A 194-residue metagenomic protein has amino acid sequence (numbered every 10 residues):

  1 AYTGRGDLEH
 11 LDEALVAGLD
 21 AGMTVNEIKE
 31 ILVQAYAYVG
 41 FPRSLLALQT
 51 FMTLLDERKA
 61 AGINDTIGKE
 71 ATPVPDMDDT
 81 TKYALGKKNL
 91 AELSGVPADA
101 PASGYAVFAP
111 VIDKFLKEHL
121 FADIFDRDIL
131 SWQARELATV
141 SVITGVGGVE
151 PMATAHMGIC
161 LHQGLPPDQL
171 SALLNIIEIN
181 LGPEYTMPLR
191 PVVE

Functional and structural regions predicted by a protein language model:
A1-L8, M23, V39-G40, V142-V149 (+1 more regions): Short alpha-helix boundary/capping elements
A1-Y2, L15, I31-L32, A134-T144 (+2 more regions): Short, structured motif recognition centered on aromatic/hydrophobic residues
T3-D20, R43-W132, H162, N175-E194: Acidic, glycine/proline-rich low-complexity segments that act as flexible tails and inter-domain linkers
L11, I28-K29, S44, A134-L137 (+1 more regions): Short runs of predominantly hydrophobic/aromatic residues within well-ordered alpha helices that form helix-helix
D12-A14, E150-G158, S171: Short conserved catalytic/interaction loops centered on acidic-Pro-aromatic/His motifs
G22-K29, S131, G164-Q169: Helix N-cap / loop-to-helix initiation motif
E30, Q34, V39-P42: Substrate/cofactor-recognition hotspot
L130-S131, V146-A153, Q163-P167: Short amphipathic alpha-helix initiation/capping segments at coil-to-helix junctions
